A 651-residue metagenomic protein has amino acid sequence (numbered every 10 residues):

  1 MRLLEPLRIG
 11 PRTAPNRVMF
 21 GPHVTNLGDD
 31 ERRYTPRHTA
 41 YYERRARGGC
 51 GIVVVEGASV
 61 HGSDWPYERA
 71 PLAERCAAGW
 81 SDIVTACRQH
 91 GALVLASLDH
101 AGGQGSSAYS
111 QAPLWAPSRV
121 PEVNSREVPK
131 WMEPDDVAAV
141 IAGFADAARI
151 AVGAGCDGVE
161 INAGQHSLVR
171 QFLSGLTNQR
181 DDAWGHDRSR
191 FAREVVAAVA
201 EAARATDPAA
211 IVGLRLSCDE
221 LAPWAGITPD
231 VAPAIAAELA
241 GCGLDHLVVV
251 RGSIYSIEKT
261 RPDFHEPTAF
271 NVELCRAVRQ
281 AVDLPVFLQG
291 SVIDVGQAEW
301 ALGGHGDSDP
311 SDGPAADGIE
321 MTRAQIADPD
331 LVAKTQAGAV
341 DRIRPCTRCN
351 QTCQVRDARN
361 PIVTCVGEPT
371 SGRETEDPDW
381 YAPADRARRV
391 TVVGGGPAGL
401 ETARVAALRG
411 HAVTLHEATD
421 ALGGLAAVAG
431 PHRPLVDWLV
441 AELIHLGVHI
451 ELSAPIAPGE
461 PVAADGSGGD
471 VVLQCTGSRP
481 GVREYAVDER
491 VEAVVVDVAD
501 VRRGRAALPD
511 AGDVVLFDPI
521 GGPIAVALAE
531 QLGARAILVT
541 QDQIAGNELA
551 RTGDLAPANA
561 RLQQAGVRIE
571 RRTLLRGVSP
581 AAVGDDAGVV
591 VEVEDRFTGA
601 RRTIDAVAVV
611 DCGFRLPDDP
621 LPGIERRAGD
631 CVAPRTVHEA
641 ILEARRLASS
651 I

Functional and structural regions predicted by a protein language model:
M1-V392, P397, E401-L408, A421 (+2 more regions): Flavin-dependent oxidoreductase catalytic cores
G51, D157, D245, D317 (+4 more regions): Conserved acidic residues
H305-P314, A463-G468, P580-A587: Intrinsically disordered, low-complexity terminal tails and inter-domain linkers enriched for S/T/G/P/D/E
D330-C346, A454-G481: Small-residue-rich anion-binding loops in enzyme active sites
N350, Q354-P397, V436-L452, P461 (+3 more regions): Extracellular/periplasmic ectodomains of large secreted or surface enzymes and adhesion receptors
A384-E417, E451-A464, C475-L549, T598-T603 (+2 more regions): Rossmann-like dinucleotide/flavin-binding elements
A412-H449, P523-T573: Rossmann-like dinucleotide-binding cores of NAD(P)H-dependent redox enzymes
E451-V462, R571-A587: A conserved short coil-to-beta-strand element within the FAD-binding core of flavoproteins
